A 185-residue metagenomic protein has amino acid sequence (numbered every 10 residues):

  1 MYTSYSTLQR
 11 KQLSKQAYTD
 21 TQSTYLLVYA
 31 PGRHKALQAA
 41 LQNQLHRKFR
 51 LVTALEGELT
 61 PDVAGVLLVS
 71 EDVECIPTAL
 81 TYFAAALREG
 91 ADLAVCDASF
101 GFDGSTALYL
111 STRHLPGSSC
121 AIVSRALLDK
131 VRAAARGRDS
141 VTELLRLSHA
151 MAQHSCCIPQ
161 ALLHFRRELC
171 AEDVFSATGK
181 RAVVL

Functional and structural regions predicted by a protein language model:
M1-Y29, R33-N43, E172-L185: Non-catalytic membrane-proximal stalk/linker segments that position and tether the catalytic domains
K35-G57: Acidic donor-binding segment of Leloir-type glycosyltransferases
V63-E74: Short beta-strand-to-loop acidic/aromatic patch adjacent to the donor-nucleotide binding site
T78-A107: Conserved donor NDP-sugar-binding/catalytic core segment of glycosyltransferases
F100, A126-K130, L162, L169: Short, well-ordered alpha-helical scaffold segment located in the soluble/lumenal catalytic or ligand-binding core
S105-V123: A recurrent flexible, glycine/aromatic-enriched loop bordering the glycosyltransferase active site that acts as
L127, G137-H154, I158-P159: A short, conserved alpha-helix in the catalytic core of glycosyltransferases
P159-F175: Active-site donor/metal-binding and catalytic loop motifs of nucleotide-sugar-dependent glycosylation enzymes
